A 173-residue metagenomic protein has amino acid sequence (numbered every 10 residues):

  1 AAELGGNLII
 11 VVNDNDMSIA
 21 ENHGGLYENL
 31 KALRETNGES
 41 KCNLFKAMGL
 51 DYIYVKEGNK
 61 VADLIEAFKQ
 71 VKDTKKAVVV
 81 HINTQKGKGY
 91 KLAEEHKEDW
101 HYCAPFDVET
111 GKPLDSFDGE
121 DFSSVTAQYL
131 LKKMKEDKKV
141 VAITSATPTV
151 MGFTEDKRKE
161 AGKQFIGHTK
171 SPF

Functional and structural regions predicted by a protein language model:
A1-E39, V79-K86, R158, S171-F173: Conserved thiamine diphosphate
L4, G24-A67, D115: Conserved thiamine diphosphate
L50-A67, D73-F173: Thiamine diphosphate
